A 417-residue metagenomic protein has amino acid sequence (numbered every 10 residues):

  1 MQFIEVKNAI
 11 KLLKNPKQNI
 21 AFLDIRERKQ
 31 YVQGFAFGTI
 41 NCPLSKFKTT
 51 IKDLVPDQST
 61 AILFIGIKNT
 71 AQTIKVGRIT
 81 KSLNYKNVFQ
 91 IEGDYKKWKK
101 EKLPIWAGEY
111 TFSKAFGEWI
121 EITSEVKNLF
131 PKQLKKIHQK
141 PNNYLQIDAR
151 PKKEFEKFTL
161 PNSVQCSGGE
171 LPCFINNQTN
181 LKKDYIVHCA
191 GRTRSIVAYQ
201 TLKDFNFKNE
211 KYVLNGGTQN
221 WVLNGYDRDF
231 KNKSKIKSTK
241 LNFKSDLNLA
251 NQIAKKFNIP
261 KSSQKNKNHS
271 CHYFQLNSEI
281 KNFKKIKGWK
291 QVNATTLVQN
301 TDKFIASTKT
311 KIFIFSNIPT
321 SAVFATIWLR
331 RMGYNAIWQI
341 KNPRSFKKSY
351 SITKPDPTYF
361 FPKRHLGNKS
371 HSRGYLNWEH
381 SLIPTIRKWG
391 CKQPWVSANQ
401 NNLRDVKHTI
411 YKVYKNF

Functional and structural regions predicted by a protein language model:
M1-A21, I25-L145, A149-S270, L276-F417: Rhodanese-like catalytic fold shared by cysteine-dependent sulfurtransferases and DSP/PTP-type phosphatases
